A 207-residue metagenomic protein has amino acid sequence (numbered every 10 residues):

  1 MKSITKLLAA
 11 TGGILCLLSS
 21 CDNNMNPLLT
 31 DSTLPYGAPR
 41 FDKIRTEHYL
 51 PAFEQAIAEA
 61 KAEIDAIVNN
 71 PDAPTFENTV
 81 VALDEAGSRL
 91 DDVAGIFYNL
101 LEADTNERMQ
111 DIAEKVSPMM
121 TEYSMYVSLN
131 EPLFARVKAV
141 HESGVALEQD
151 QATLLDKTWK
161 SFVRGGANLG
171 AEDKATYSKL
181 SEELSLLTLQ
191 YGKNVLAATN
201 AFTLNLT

Functional and structural regions predicted by a protein language model:
M1, L17-L18: Intrinsically disordered, low-complexity segments
M1-L8: Bacterial N-terminal signal peptides that target proteins for export
I4, S20-C21: Compositionally biased regions
A9-C16: Bacterial N-terminal signal peptides
L15, C21-T207: Zn2+-dependent metallopeptidase catalytic domains
